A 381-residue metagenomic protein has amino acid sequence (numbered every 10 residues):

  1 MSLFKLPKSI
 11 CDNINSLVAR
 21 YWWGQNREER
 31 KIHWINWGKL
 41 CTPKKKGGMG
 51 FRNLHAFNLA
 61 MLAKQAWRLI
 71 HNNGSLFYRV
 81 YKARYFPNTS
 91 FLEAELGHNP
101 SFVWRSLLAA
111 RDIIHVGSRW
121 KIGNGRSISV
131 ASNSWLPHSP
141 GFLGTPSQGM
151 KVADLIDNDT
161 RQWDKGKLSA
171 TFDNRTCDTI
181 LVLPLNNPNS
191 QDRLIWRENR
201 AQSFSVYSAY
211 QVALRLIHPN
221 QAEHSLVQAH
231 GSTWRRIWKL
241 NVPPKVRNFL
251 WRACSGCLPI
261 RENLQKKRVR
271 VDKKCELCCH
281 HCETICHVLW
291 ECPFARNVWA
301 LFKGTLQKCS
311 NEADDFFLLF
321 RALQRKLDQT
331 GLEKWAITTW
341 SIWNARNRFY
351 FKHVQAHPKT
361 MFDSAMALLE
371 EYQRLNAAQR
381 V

Functional and structural regions predicted by a protein language model:
M1-V381: A helix-boundary/hinge signal
